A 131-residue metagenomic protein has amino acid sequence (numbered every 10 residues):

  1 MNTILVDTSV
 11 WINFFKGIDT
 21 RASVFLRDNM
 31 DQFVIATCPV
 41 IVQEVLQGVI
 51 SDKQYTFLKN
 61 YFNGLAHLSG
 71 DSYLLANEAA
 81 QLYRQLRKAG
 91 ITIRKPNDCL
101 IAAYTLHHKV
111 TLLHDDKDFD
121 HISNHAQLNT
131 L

Functional and structural regions predicted by a protein language model:
M1-T3, A102, L106-L131: Acidic, PIN/NYN-like endoribonuclease modules and their adjacent C-terminal/linker elements
M1-T37, Q47-N60: Short, well-structured N-terminal submotif of metal-dependent ribonuclease cores
V6, T37, G70, L113-H114: Short beta-strand scaffold positions
D7-T8, V45, A79, T105: Generic structural signal for small/hydrophobic residues in well-ordered secondary structure, especially within
T8, P39, N97-C99: Conserved glycosyltransferase catalytic-site signature
W11-I12, V42-V45, F119: A generic structural signal for short hydrophobic patches within well-formed alpha-helices
D31-F33, G64-L65, A89, H108 (+1 more regions): Structured helix-beta-strand junction loops
H67-T111: Active-site neighborhoods of divalent-metal-dependent phosphate/nucleic-acid chemistry enzymes
